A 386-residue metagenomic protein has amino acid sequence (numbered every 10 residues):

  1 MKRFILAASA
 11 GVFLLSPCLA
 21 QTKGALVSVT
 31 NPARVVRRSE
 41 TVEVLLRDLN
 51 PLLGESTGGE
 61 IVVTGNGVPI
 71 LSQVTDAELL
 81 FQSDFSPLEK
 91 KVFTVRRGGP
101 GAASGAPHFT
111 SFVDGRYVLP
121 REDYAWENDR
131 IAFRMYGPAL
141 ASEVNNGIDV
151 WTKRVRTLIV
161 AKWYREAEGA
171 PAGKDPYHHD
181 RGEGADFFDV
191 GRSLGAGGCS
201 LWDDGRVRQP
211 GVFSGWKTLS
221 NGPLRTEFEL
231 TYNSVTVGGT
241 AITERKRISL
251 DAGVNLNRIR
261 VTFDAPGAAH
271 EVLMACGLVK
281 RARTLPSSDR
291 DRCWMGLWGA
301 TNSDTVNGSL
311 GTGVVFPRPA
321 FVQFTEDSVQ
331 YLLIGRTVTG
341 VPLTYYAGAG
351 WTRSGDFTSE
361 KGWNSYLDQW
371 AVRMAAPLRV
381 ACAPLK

Functional and structural regions predicted by a protein language model:
A7-S16: Bacterial N-terminal signal peptides
Q21-D114, R121: Alpha-mannosidase-like glycoside hydrolase catalytic domains involved in N-glycan trimming, generalizing to other
S56-L79, T236, A282-G299, G313-F321: Solvent-exposed beta-strand/loop surfaces of large extracellular or lumenal domains
E78-F85, T312-K386: Beta-strand-rich recognition/accessory modules
K91-G101, F228-Y232, V341-G355, S359: Short, hydrophobic/aromatic-enriched beta-strand segments in well-ordered soluble domains
T94, G99-V207: Solvent-exposed N-terminal domain segments of exported/luminal and surface proteins
A172-D251: Extended, loop-rich substrate-binding clefts of extracytoplasmic carbohydrate-active enzymes
E244, L256-R290: Acidic (Asp/Glu-rich), glycine- and aromatic
